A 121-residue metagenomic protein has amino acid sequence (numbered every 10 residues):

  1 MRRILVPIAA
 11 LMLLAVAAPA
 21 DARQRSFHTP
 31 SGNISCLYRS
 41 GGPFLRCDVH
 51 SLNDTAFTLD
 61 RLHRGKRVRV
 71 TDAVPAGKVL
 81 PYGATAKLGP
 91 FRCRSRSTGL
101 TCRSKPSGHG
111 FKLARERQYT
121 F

Functional and structural regions predicted by a protein language model:
M1-I4: Positively charged n-region of N-terminal signal peptides that target proteins for export
P7-A15: Bacterial N-terminal signal peptides
A18-A22: Sec/Tat signal peptide C-region and signal peptidase I cleavage site
R23-L37, V74: The feature marks the first
R25-T29, A84-L88, Y119: Short acidic-hydrophobic surface loop/beta-edge motif
S31-L52, L88-S107: Extracellular/lumenal glycan-associated surfaces
F44-A84, S107-H109, L113-F121: A low-complexity, Ser/Thr/Gly/Pro-enriched, surface-exposed linker/loop concept that marks segments flanking
